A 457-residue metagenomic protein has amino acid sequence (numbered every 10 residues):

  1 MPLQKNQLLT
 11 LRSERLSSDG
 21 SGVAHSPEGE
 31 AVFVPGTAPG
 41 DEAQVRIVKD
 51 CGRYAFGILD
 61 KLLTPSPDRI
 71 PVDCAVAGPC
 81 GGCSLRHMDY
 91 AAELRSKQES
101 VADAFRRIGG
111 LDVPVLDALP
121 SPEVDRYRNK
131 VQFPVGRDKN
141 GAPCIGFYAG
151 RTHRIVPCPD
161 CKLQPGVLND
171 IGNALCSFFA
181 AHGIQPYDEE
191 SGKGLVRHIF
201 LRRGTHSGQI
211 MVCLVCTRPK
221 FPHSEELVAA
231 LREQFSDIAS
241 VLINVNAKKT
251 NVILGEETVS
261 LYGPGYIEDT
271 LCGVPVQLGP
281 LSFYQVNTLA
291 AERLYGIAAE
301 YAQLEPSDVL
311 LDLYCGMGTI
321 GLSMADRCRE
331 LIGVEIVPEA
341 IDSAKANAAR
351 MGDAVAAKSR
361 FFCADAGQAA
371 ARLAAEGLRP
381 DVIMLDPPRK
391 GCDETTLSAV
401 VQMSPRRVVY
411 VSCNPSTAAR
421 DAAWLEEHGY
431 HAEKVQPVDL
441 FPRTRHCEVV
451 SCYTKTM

Functional and structural regions predicted by a protein language model:
M1-V72, V76, F361, G367-Q368: Terminal RNA-binding accessory module
P2-Q7, R12, S18, H223-M457: Rossmann-like S-adenosyl-L-methionine
G22-P27, G146-A149, C213-V215, A344: Short, acidic/hydrophobic/Gly-rich beta-strand patch recurrent on exposed beta strands that often constitutes part
G40, Q164, N287: Short, conserved phosphate/pyrophosphate- and ester-handling motifs at nucleotide-, phospho-/glycolipid
R46-D50, P134-D138, R202-H206, T456: Short beta-strand micro-motifs enriched in acidic
D60-V72, G78-P186, H206, F221: Extended interfacial segments that mediate partner engagement and assembly in macromolecular machines
D117-V124, E189-E190, H198, R202 (+1 more regions): Short, solvent-exposed loop/turn elements at beta->coil junctions and helix N-caps that rim active or binding pockets
L201, S207-T217, P275-G279, V382: Short, aliphatic-rich beta-strand segments
